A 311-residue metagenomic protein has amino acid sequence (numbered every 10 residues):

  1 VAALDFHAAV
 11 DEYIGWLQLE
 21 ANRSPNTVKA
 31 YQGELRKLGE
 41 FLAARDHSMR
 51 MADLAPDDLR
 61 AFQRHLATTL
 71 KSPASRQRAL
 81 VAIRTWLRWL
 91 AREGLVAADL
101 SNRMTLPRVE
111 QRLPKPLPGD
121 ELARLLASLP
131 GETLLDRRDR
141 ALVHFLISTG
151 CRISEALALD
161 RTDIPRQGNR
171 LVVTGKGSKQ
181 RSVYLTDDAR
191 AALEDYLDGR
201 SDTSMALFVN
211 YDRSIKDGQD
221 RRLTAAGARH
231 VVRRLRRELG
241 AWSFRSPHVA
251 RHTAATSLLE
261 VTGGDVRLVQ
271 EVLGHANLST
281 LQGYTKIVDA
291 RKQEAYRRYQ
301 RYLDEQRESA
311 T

Functional and structural regions predicted by a protein language model:
V1-T311: Conserved catalytic core of the tyrosine transesterase superfamily
